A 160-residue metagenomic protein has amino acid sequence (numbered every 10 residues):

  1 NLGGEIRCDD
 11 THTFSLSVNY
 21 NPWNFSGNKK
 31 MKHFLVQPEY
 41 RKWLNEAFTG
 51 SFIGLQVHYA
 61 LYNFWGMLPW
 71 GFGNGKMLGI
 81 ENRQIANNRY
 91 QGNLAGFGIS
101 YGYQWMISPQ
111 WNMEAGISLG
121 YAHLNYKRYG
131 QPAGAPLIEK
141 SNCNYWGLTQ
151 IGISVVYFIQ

Functional and structural regions predicted by a protein language model:
E5-A115, S154-Y157: Gram-negative (and chloroplast) outer-membrane scaffold detector with strong preference for beta-barrel transmembrane
N74-L78, G130-S141: Solvent-exposed, glycine/polar-rich loop segments of beta-barrel outer-membrane systems
Y90, S141-N144: Residue-level preference for long, well-ordered alpha-helices that form the structural scaffold of enzyme catalytic
A115-Y121: Internal, hydrophobic beta-strand segments that form the core of beta-sheet-rich folds
L119, R128-G130: Residue-level detector of alpha-helical segments with a strong bias toward transmembrane helices and their helix-loop
Y145-Q160: Outer-membrane beta-barrel "beta-signal"
